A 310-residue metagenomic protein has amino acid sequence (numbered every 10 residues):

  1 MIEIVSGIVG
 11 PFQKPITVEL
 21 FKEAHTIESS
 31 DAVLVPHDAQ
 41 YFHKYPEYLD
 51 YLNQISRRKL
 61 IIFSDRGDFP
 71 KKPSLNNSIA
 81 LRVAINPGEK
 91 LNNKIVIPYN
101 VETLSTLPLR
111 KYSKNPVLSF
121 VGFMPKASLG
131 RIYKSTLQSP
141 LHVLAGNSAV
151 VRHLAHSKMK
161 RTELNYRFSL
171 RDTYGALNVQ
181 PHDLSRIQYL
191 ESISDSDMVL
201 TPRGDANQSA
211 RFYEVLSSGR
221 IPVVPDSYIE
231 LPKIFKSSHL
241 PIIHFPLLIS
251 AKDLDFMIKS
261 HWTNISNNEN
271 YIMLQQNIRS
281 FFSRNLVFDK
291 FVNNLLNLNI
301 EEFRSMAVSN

Functional and structural regions predicted by a protein language model:
M1-A210, S218, V224-F245, I249 (+2 more regions): Nucleotide-sugar donor-binding catalytic core of glycosyltransferases
T162, N264, F281: Phosphate/oxyanion-binding loops and surfaces in catalytic or ligand/nucleic-acid-binding neighborhoods
I243-E269: C-terminal "capping" alpha-helix adjacent to the active site of nucleotide-linked donor transferases in cell-envelope
Q275-R279: Amphipathic alpha-helical segments at domain termini/boundaries
